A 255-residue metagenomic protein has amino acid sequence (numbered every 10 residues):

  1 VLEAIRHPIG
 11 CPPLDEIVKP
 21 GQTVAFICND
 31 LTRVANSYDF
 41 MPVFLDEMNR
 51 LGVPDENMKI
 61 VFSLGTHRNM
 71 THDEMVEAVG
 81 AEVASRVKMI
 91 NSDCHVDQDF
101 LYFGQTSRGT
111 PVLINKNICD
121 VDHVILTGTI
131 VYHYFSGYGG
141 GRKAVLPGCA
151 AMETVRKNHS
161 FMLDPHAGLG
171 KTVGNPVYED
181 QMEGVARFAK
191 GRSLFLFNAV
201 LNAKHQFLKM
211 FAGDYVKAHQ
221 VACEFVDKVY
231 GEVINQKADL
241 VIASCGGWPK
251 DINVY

Functional and structural regions predicted by a protein language model:
I9-A25, G52-E56, E232-L240: Glycine-rich phosphate/diphosphate-binding loops that line cofactor/substrate pockets in enzymes
T23-V34, K59-G65, L126, V241-C245: Short glycine-rich or small-residue beta-strand-to-loop segments that form or flank ligand, phosphate, metal/Fe-S
N29-M41, L64-N69, I130-H133, G247-K250: Gly/Ser/Thr-rich loops at beta-strand to alpha-helix junctions that form or flank small-molecule/cofactor-binding
V34-V53, Y255: Histidine-anchored nucleotide/phosphate-binding helix
D55-G65, I90, N198: Short internal beta-strands
M70-Y138: An acidic, phosphate/nucleotide-engaging active-site surface
T106, I114-C119, T127-L196, N202: Conserved phosphate- and dinucleotide-binding cores of soluble alpha/beta proteins, encompassing both enzyme active
G168-P249: Membrane-embedded hairpin module used as a gating/binding unit in multi-pass transport and secretion proteins
